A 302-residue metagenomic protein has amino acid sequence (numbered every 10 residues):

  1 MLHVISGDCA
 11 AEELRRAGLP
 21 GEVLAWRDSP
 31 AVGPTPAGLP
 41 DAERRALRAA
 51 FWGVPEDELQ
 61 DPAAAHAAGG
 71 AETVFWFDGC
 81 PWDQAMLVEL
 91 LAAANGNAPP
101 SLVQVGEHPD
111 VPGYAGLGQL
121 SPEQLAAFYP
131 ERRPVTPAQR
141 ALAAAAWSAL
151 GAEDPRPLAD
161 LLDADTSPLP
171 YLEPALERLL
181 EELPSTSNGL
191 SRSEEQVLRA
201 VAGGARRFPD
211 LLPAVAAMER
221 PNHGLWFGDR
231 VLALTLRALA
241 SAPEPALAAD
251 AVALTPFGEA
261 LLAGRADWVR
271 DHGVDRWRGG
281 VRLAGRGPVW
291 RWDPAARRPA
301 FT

Functional and structural regions predicted by a protein language model:
M1-E58: A structured, charge-rich N-terminal accessory region that forms the first stable segment of a protein and links
V23-A31, A98-V111, L225-V231, A246-A251: A generic structural motif
G70-P155: Internal, hydrophobic cores of structured domains that mediate oligomerization or house catalytic pockets within large
S121-A202: A conserved mid-domain beta-alpha-beta active-site/ligand-binding segment of alpha/beta enzyme cores
Q196-G204, A214, T235: Short amphipathic alpha-helical elements of helix-turn-helix/winged-helix folds
G204-M218, G228: Short acidic, hydrophobic short linear motifs in intrinsically disordered regions
H223-S241: Short amphipathic alpha-helical interaction segments
R230-A233, E244-T302: Accessory beta->alpha helical hairpin/"wing" motif in late/C-terminal subdomains of nucleic-acid enzymes
